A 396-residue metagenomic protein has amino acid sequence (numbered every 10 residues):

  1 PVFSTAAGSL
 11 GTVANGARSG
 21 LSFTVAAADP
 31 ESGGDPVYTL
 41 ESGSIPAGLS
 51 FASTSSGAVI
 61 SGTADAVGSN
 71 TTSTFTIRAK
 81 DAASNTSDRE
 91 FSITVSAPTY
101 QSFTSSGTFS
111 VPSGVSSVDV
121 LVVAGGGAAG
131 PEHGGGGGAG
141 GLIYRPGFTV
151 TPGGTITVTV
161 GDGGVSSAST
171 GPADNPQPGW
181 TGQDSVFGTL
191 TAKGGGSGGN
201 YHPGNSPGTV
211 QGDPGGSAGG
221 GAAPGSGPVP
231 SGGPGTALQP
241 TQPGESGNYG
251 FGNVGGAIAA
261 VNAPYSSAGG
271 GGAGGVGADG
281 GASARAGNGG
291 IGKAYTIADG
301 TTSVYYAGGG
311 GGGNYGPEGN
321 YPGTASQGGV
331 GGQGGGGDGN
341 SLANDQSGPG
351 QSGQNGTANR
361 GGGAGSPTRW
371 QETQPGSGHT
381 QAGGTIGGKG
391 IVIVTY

Functional and structural regions predicted by a protein language model:
P1, T94-T99: Extracellular interdomain linker/stem segments of modular secreted and single-pass surface proteins
P1-V37: Extracellular ectodomain surface segments
F3-S4, E41-V59, G68: Low-complexity "stalk/linker" and mucin-like segments enriched in Ser/Thr/Pro/Ala/Gly
V25-S32, A66, A79-D81, V111: Extracellular acidic, Ser/Thr/Pro-rich low-complexity tracts
T71-F75, G154-I156: Exposed beta-strand face motif in extracellular beta-rich ectodomains
T76-K80, T159: Extracellular recognition modules
S84-S96: C-terminal edge beta-strand
F103-T104, S117-Y396: Low-complexity, glycine/proline-biased repetitive segments and flexible coils/loops
